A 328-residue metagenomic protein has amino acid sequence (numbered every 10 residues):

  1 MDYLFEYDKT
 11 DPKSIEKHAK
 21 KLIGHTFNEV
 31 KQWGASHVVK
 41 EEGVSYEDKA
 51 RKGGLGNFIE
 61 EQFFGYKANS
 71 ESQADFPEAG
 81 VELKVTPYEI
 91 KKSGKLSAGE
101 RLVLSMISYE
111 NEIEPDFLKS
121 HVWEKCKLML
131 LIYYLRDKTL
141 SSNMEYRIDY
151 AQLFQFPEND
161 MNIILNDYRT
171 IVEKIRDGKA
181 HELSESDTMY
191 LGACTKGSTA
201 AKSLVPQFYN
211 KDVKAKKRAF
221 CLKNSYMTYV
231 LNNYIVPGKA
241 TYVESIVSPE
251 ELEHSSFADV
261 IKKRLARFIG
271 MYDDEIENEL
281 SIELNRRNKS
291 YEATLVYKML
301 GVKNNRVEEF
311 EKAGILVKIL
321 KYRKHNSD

Functional and structural regions predicted by a protein language model:
M1-P77, E82-D328: Nucleic-acid endonuclease domains
